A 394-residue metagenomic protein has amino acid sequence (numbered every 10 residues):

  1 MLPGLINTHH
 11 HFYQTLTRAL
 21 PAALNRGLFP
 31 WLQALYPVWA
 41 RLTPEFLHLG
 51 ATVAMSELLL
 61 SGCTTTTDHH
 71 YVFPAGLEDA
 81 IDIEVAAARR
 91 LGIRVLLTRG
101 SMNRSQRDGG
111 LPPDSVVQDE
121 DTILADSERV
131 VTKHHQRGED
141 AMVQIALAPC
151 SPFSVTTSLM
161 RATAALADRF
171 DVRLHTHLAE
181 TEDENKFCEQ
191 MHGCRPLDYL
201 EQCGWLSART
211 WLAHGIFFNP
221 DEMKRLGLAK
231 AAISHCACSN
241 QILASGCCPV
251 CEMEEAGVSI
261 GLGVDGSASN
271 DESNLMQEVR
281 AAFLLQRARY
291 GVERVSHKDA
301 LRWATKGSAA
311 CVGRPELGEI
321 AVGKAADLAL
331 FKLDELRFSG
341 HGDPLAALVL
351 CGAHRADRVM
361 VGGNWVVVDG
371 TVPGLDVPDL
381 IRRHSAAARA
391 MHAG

Functional and structural regions predicted by a protein language model:
P3-T15, H70, R173-E182: Histidine-centered catalytic micro-motifs
H9, G62, A88, L147 (+11 more regions): Divalent metal-coordination and catalytic microenvironments
R18-H69, P74-R94, L124-E139, S385-A393: Alpha-helical scaffold segments that flank or form the walls of functional sites
P74-G215: Metal-coordinating catalytic core of metallo-dependent amide/deamination hydrolases
G92, A164-R173, W205-A208, R225-S234 (+2 more regions): Glycine-enriched alpha-helix->loop->beta-strand junction motifs that scaffold or abut catalytic
R107, E182-C194, P220-G227, A244-M253 (+1 more regions): Histidine/acidic-residue-rich catalytic or RNA/ligand-binding cores of hydrolases and nuclease-related proteins
Q202-R209, C251-E335, V349-A353: His/Asp/Glu-enriched, well-ordered alpha-helical/loop segment that forms or immediately abuts the divalent-metal
R302-G394: Active-site microenvironment of metallo-dependent hydrolases
